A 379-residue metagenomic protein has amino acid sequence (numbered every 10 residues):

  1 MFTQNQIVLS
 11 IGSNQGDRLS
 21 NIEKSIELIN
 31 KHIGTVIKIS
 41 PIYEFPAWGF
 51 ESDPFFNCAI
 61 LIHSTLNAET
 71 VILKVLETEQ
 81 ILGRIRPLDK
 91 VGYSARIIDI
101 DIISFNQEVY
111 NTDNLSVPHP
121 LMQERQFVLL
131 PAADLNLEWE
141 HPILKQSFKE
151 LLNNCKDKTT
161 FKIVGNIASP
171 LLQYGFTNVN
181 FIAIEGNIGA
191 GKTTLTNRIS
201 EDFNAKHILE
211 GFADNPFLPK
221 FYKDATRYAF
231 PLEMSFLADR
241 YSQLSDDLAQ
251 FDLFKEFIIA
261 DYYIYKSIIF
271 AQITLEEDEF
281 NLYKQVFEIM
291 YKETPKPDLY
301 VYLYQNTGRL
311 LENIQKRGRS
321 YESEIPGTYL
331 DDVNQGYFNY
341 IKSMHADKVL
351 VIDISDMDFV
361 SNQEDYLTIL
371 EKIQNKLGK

Functional and structural regions predicted by a protein language model:
N21-E69: Short, surface-exposed acidic-centric catalytic microdomains
G49-P54, I72, Q80-G175: Flexible, gly/pro- and Lys/Arg-enriched active-site loops
I163-V179, E312-K379: NTP-dependent small-molecule kinase module
K192: Conserved lysine of the Walker
L195-T196, S200: Post-Walker A alpha-helix
E201-D239: Conserved substrate/cofactor phosphate-moiety recognition/catalytic segment in nucleotide-dependent phosphotransferases
L232-P295: Glycine-rich phosphate-binding loop used to anchor ATP phosphates in small-molecule kinases, encompassing both
S267-F338: A glycine- and Lys/Arg-enriched "phosphate-lid" helix/loop adjacent to the NTP-binding pocket of small-molecule kinases
